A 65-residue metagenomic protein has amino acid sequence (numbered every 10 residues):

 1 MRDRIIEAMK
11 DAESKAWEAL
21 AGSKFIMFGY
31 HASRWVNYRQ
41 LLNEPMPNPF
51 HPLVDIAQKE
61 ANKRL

Functional and structural regions predicted by a protein language model:
M1-A21, I26-L65: C-terminal-biased regions
